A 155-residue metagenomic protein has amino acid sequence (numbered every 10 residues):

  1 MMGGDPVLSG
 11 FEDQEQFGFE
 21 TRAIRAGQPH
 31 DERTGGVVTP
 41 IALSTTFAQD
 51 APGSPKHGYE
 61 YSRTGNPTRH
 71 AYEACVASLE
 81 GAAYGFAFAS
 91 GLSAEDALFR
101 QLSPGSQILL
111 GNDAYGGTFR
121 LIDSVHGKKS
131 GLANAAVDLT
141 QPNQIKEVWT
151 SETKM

Functional and structural regions predicted by a protein language model:
M2-N66, Y72-C75: N-terminal "arm"/small-domain region of PLP-dependent enzymes with the aminotransferase-like
L43, F86-F88, L110-G111, A136-D138: General beta-strand structural signal in soluble alpha/beta enzymes
T46-D96, R100-Q101, G117-V125: Conserved N-terminal alpha-helix of the aminotransferase class I/II PLP-enzyme fold
L79-A82, S103-I108, S130, T153-M155: Short, surface-exposed connector motifs at secondary-structure boundaries
R100-T118, V137: Conserved PLP-anchoring active-site segment centered on the Schiff-base-forming lysine
S124-Q141: A glycine-rich helix N-cap at a beta->alpha junction
L139-M155: Active-site phosphate-binding strand-loop segment of PLP-dependent enzymes
